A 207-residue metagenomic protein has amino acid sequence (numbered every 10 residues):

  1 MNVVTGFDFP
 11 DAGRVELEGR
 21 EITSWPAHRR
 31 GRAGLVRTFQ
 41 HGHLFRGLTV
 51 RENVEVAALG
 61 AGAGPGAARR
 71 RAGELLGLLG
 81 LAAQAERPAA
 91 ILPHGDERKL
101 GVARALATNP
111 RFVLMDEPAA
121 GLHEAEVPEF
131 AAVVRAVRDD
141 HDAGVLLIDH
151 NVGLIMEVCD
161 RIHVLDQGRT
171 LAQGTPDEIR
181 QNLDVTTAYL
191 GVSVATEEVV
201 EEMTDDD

Functional and structural regions predicted by a protein language model:
M1-D207: Glycine-rich phosphate-binding loops of nucleotide-dependent enzymes
